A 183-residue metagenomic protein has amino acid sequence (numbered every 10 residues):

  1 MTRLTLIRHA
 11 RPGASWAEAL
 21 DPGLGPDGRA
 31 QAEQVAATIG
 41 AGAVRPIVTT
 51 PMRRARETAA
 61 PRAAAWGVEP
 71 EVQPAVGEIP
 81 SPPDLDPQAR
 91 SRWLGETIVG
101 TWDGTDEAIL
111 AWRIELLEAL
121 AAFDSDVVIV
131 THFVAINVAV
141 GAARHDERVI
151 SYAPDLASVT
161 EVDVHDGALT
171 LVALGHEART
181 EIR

Functional and structural regions predicted by a protein language model:
M1, V35, A64, V68-E71 (+2 more regions): Acidic, low-complexity terminal tails and accessory targeting/binding regions of phosphate-metabolizing enzymes
T2-Q73, E96-T105: Active-site-proximal alpha-helix that buttresses catalytic centers in soluble enzyme cores
L4, F123-V134: Generic beta-sheet signal
P12, A135-I136: Short active-site segment of divalent metal-dependent hydrolases/proteases that encodes the spacing between
A43, A122-D124, G167: Residue-level preference for short coil/turn positions at secondary-structure junctions
T50-M52, A75, V130-V134, L174: Short, well-ordered beta-to-alpha junction loops that form the rim of enzyme active sites and present histidine/acidic
E96-D124: Internal catalytic-core helix/loop-beta-alpha segment that presents or stabilizes conserved functional determinants
